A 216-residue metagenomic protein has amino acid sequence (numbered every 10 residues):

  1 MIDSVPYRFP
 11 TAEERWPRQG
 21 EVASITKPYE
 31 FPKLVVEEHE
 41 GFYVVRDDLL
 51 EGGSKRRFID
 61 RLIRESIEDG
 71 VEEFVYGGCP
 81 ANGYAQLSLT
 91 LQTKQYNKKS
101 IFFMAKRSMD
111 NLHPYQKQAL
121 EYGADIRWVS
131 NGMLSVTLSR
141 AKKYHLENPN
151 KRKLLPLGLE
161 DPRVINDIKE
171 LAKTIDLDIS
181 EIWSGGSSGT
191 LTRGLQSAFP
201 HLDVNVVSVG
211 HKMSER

Functional and structural regions predicted by a protein language model:
I2-E73: Positively charged, low-complexity intrinsically disordered leader regions
F42, K98-I101, I126, R152 (+1 more regions): Hydrophobic anchor at the start of a short beta-strand that flanks the dinucleotide cofactor-binding loop
R61-L62, L87-G132, S197, S214-R216: Active-site-proximal loop->helix
G70-Q92, Y96-M104, S180-S188: A short, small-residue-rich loop immediately preceding and capping a beta-strand
C79, A105-R107, V207-H211: Cofactor-binding loop segments of dinucleotide-utilizing enzymes, especially the Rossmann-like FAD- and NAD(P)+-binding
F103-M104, V129, L155-G158, S184-G186 (+1 more regions): Short beta-strand segments
R107-D178: Small/polar-residue-rich loop-to-helix segments that shape phosphate-bearing ligand pockets
I165-R216: Glycine-rich phosphate/pyrophosphate-binding loop at beta-loop-alpha junctions
